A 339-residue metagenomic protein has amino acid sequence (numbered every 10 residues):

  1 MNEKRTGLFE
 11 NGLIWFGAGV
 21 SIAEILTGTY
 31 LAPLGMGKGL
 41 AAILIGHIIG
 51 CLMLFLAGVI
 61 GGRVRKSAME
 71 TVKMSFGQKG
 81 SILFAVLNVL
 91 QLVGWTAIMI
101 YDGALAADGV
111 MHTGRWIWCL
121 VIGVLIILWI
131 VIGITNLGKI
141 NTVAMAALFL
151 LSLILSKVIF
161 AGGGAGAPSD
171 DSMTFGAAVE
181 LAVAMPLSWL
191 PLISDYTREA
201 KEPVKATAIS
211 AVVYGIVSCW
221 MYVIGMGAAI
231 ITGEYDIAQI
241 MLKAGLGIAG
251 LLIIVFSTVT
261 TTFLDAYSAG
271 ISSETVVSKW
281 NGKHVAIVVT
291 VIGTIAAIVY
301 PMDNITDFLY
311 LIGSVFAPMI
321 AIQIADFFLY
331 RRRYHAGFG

Functional and structural regions predicted by a protein language model:
M1-K38, G50, N136, T174-V179 (+1 more regions): Membrane-interface "cap" regions at the ends of multi-pass membrane proteins
K4-T6, I132-T142, P168, S188-I216 (+2 more regions): Hydrophobic, small-residue-rich membrane helices and short re-entrant helix-turn-helix hairpins that build
R5, D170, I322-G339: C-terminal membrane-solvent junction of multi-pass transporters and transport-like membrane proteins
I14-A18, F84-V89, V110-G133, M145-S156 (+4 more regions): Transmembrane alpha-helical segments of multi-pass small-molecule transport proteins
T29-P33, V59, I98, D102-V110 (+5 more regions): Membrane-water interface regions at transmembrane-helix termini and the short interhelical loops of multi-pass membrane
T29-V59, K73, G80-I82, Y214-I216: Extracellular loop-to-transmembrane helix junctions
Y30-A41, L105-C119, T135-A144, I237-A249 (+3 more regions): Transmembrane helix-loop boundary segments of multi-pass membrane transporters
G80-H112, T258-T275: Hydrophobic transmembrane alpha-helices that form the core helical bundles of multi-pass secondary transporters
